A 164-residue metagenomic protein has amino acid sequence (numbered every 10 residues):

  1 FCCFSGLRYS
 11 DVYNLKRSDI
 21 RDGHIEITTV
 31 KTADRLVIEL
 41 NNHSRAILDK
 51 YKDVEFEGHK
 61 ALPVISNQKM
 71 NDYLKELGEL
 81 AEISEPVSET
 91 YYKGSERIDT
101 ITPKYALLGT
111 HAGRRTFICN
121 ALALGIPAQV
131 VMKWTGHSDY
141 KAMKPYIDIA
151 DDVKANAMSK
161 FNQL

Functional and structural regions predicted by a protein language model:
F1-R8, C119-N120: Short pre-functional
S5, N14-K50: Conserved tyrosine-mediated DNA breakage-rejoining catalytic core shared by Y-recombinases
S10-N14, V131: Alpha-helix N-cap/helix-start motif at helix boundaries, enriched for small hydrophobics
S18-H24, L107, L124-P145: Short, polar N-cap/turn motifs at the start of nucleic acid-interacting alpha helices
T29-A33, N67-M70, T135-K160: Catalytic-site neighborhood detector that most strongly recognizes the C-terminal catalytic loop/helix of tyrosine
E39-A46, K50-K52, P145-L164: DNA/chromatin major-groove-contacting recognition/catalytic segments
E55-K60, K75-K133: Short, basic (Lys/Arg/His-rich) helix/loop patches that form interaction surfaces in the mid-to-C-terminal regions
